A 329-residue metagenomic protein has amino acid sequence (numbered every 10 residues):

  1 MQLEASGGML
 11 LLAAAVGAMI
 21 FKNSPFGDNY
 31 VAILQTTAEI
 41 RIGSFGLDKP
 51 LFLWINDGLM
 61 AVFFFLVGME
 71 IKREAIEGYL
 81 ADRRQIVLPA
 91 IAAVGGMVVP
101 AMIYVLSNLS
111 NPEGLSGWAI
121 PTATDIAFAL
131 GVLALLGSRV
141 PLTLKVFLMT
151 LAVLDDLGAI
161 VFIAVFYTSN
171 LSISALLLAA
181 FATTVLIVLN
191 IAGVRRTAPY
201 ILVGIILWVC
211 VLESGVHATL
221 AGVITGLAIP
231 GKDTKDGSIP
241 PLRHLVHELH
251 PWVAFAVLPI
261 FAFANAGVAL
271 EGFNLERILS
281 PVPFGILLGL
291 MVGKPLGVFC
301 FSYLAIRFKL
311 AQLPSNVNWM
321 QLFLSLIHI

Functional and structural regions predicted by a protein language model:
M1-L10, E77-G95, L115, L142-M149 (+1 more regions): Membrane-interfacial loop-to-helix junctions in multi-pass inner-membrane proteins
L3, I20-N23, N190, R196-I206 (+2 more regions): Predominantly late transmembrane helices and immediately cytosolic-facing juxtamembrane segments
L10, A14, A18, F64 (+15 more regions): Alpha-helical transmembrane segments in multi-pass membrane proteins
F21-I33, K49-F52, L66-A81, V98-A119: Transmembrane alpha-helix boundary signature
L53-F64, E113-A127, T168-A180, H217-V223 (+1 more regions): Structural signature of hydrophobic alpha-helical transmembrane segments
F65-A81, L130-P141, T184-R195, G231-R243 (+1 more regions): C-terminal ends of transmembrane helices
L133-P230: Functional cores that coordinate and move charged inorganic groups
I327-I329: Conserved small/polar residues in nucleotide/adenosyl-binding loops
